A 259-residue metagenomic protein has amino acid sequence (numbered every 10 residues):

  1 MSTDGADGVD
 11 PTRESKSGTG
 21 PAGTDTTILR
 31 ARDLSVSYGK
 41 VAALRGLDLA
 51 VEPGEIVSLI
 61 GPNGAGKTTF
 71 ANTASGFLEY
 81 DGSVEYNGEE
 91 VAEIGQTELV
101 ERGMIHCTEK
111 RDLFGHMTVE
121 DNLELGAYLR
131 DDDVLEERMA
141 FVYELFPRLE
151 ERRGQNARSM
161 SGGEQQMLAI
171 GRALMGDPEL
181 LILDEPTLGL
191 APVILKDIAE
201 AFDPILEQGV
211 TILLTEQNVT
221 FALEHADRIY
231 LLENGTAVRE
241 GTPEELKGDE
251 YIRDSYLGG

Functional and structural regions predicted by a protein language model:
G39, E79, V119-E137, L145-P147 (+1 more regions): ABC-type ATPase nucleotide-binding domains, specifically the catalytic core motifs of the NBD
I60-P62: The feature captures the beta-strand-to-loop junction immediately N-terminal to the Walker
S75: Helix-to-loop junction immediately C-terminal to a conserved catalytic motif
G82-V91, R102, L135-M139: Conserved ABC transporter NBD signature motif
A173-L174: ABC ATPase C-loop
L181-E185: Catalytic Walker B motif of ABC-type/P-loop ATPase nucleotide-binding domains
